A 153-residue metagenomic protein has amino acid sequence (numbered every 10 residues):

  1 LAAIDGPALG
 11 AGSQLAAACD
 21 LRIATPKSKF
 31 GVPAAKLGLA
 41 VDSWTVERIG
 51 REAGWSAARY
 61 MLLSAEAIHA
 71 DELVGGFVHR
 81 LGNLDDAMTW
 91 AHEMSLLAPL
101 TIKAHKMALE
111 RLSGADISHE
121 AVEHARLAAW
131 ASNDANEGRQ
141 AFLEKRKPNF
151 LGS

Functional and structural regions predicted by a protein language model:
L1-D5, E120, A128-W130: An acidic, glycine-rich surface segment that forms the CoA-thioester-binding/catalytic face of crotonase-fold enzymes
A3, L9-L62, D86, W90: CoA-thioester-processing core
I23-S28, G75-A121, N133, F150-S153: C-terminal long alpha-helix characteristic of the crotonase
V46, W55-A58, A70, A91 (+4 more regions): A general structural signal for well-ordered alpha-helical segments in protein cores
M61-A65, H105-A108, R126, F142: Short alpha-helical scaffolding segments that buttress acidic/His motifs in well-ordered protein cores
A65-E72: Acidic, divalent-metal-coordinating active-site segment for phosphoryl/phosphodiester hydrolysis, typified by short
Q140-S153: Terminal low-complexity tails and localization/encapsulation signals of metabolic enzymes
